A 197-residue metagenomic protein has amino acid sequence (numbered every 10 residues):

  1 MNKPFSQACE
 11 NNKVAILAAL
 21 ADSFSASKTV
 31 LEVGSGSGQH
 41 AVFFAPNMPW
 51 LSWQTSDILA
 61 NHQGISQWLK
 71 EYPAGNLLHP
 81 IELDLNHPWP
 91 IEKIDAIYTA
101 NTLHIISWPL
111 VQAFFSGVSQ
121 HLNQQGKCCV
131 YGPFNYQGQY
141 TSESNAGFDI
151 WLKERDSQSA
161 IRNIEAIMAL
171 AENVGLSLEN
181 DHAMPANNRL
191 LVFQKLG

Functional and structural regions predicted by a protein language model:
M1-S25: Class I SAM-dependent methyltransferase Rossmann-like catalytic core, especially the SAM/SAH-binding loop
L31, Q39-H87: Class I SAM-dependent methyltransferase SAM/SAH-binding core
G36: Conserved glycine-rich SAM-binding loop
W89-I97: A short acidic, Gly/Pro-enriched loop at the edge of an enzyme's catalytic core that lines a small-molecule cofactor
I106-V118: A short, conserved alpha-helix within the catalytic core of class I
Q125-Q137: Conserved beta-strand signature within the Rossmann-like core of class I S-adenosyl-L-methionine
T141-E165: Conserved Class I S-adenosyl-L-methionine
L176-G197: Core SAM-dependent methyltransferase catalytic element
